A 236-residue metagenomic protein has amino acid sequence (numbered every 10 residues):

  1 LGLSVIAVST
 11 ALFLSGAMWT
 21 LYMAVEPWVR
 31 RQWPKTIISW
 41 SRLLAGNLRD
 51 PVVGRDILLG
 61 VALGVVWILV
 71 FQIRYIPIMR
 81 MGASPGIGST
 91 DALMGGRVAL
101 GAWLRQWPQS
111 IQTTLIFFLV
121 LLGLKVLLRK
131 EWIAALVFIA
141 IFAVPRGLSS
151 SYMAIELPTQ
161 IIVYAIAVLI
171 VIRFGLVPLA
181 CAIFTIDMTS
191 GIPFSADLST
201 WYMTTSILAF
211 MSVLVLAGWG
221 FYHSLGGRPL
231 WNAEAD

Functional and structural regions predicted by a protein language model:
G2-Y22, A209-M211: Alpha-helical transmembrane segments
V8-S15, G96-F117, S206: Hydrophobic alpha-helical transmembrane segments
R30-D56, G88-T90, G227-D236: Membrane-interfacial, low-structure loops and terminal tails that flank and connect transmembrane helices in multi-pass
I68, F138-S150, I183-S195: Aromatic-anchored segments of alpha-helical transmembrane domains
P77-A102: Membrane-interface interhelical connector segments
L115-L136, F174: Membrane-interface helix/loop boundary segments of multi-pass membrane proteins
E156-A196: Functionally important transmembrane alpha-helices
D197-D236: Alpha-helical transmembrane segments and their immediate juxtamembrane flanks in integral membrane proteins
